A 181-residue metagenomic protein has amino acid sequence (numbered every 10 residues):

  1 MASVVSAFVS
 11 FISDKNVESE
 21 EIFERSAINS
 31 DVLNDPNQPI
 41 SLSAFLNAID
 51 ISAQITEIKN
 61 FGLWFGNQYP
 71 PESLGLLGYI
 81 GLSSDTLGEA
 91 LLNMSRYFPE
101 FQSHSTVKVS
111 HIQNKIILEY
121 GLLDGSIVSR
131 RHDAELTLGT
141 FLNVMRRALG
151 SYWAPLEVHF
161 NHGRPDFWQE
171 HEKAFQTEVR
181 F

Functional and structural regions predicted by a protein language model:
M1-L118, T137-T140, A154, F167: N-terminal low-complexity or simple alpha-helical regulatory segments that function as activation/interaction modules
T106-F181: DNA-contacting interfaces and partner/effector-binding or oligomerization modules in DNA-centric proteins
